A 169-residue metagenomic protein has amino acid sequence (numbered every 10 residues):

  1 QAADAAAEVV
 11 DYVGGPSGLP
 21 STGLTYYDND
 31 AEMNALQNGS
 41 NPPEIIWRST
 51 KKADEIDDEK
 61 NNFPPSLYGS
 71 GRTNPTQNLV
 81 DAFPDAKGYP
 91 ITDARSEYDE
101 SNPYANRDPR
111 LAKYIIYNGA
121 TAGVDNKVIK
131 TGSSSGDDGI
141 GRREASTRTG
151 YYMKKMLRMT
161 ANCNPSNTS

Functional and structural regions predicted by a protein language model:
Q1-S135: An aromatic- and glycine-enriched ligand-binding surface/loop that stacks and positions planar moieties
I129-T168: Active-site beta-strand/loop architecture of penicillin-binding DD-peptidases
